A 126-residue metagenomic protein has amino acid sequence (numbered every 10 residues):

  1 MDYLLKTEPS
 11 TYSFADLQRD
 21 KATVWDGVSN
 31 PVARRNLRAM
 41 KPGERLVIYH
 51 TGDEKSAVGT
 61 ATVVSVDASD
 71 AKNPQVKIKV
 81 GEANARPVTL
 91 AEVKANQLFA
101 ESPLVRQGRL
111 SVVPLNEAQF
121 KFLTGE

Functional and structural regions predicted by a protein language model:
M1, K21, P42-E44, A57-G59 (+1 more regions): A generic structural signal for short beta-strands and their flanking turns/coil linkers
M1-P42: Compositionally biased, charged N-terminal/linker segments
M1-T11, S29, A68-E126: Contiguous surface segments at macromolecular interaction interfaces
A15-R19, T62-V64, A91-N96: Surface-exposed flexible segments
P42-V47, V112: Hydrophobic/aromatic beta-strand segments within beta-rich folds
V47-I48, T62: Hydrophobic beta-strand signal
Y49-K55: Short, charged beta-turn/beta-strand-edge "cap" motif at the junction between a beta-strand and an adjacent loop
S56-D67: Short beta-strand-centered aromatic/proline hotspots
